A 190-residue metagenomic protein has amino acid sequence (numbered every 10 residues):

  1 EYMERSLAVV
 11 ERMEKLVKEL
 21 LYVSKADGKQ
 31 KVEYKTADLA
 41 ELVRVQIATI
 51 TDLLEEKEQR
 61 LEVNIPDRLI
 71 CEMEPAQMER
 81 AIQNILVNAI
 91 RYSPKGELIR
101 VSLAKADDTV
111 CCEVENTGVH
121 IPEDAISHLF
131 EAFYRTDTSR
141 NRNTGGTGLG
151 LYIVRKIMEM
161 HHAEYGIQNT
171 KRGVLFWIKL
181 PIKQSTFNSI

Functional and structural regions predicted by a protein language model:
R5-M13: Short alpha-helical segment of the dimerization/phosphotransfer core of two-component systems
G28-E33, I70-M73: Conserved micro-motifs of the catalytic ATP-binding
K35-T36, E55, R60-I70: Conserved catalytic submotifs in the C-terminal HATPase_c
A89-I90: Short helix-loop "hinge" at the ATP-lid/N-box region of the Bergerat-fold HATPase_c
N116: Acidic ATP/Mg2+-coordinating residue in the GHKL
I121-R135: Short conserved segment of the HATPase_c
H162-A163: Conserved glycine-rich
